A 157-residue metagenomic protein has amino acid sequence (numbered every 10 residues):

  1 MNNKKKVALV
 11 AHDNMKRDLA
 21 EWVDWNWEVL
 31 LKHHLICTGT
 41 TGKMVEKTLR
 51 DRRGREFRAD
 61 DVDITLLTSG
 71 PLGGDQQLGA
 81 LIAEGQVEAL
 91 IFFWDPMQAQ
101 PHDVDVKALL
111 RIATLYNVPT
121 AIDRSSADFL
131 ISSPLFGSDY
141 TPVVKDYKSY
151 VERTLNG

Functional and structural regions predicted by a protein language model:
R17-H34: Glycine-rich, flexible N-terminal cofactor/catalytic loop recognition
K32-V45: Short internal beta-strands
I36-T38, L66-T68, F92, T120-R124: General beta-strand structural signal in soluble alpha/beta enzymes
L49-Q77: Active-site rim loops that border cofactor/substrate pockets in soluble metabolic enzymes
G70-I112: Mid-chain, well-packed structural core segment of small domains
A108-L130: Short, acidic/small-residue loops that bind anionic groups at enzyme active sites
S125-G157: Short, glycine-/small-residue-rich phosphate/pyrophosphate-handling segment
